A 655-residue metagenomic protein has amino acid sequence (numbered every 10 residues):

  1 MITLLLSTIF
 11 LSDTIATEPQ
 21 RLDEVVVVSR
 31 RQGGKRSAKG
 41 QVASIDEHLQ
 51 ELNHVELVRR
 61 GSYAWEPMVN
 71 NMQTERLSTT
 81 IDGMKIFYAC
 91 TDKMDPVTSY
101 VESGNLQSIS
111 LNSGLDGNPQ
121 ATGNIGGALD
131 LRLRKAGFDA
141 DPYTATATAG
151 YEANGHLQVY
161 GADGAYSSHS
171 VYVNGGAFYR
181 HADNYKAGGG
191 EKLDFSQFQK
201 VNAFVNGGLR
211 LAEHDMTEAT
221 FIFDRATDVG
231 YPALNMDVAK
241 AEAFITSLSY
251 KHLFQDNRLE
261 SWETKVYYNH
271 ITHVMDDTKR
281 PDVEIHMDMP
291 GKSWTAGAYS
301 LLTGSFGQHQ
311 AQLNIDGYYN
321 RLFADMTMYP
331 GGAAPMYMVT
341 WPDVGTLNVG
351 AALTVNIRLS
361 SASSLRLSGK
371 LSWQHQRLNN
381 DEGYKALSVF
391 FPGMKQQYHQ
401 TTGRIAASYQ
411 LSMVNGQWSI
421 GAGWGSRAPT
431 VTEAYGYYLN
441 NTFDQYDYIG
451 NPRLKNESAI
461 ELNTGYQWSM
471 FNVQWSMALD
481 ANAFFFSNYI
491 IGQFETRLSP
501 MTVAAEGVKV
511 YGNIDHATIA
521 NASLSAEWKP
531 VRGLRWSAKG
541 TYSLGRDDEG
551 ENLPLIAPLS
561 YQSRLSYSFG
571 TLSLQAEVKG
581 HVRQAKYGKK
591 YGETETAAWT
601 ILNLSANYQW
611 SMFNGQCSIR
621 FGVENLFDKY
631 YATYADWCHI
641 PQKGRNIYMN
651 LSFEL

Functional and structural regions predicted by a protein language model:
I2, S426-R427, F485-N488, G492 (+2 more regions): C-terminal beta-signal and adjacent terminal beta-strands/loops of Gram-negative outer-membrane beta-barrel proteins
Q41-L49, W65-M68, T80, P96-S99 (+3 more regions): N-terminal periplasmic accessory domains that precede and gate Gram-negative outer-membrane beta-barrel machines
D46-K85: Extracytoplasmic beta-strand/coil segments of soluble accessory domains associated with Gram-negative outer-membrane
K85-G114: Short acidic/polar hinge/loop motifs at secondary-structure boundaries that mediate gating or recognition
G175, S261-D277, S419-G423, R427 (+3 more regions): Membrane-embedded beta-barrel scaffold of Gram-negative outer-membrane proteins
A182-N184, D194-S196, K200, H214-W262 (+3 more regions): Flexible loop and strand-edge segments within Gram-negative outer membrane beta-barrel domains
F204, G291-L301, T340, V344-A352 (+3 more regions): Outer membrane beta-barrel strand-and-loop segments of large Gram-negative receptors, especially TonB-dependent
I357-L365, W373-H375, S412, S469 (+4 more regions): Gram-negative outer-membrane beta-barrel transporters
